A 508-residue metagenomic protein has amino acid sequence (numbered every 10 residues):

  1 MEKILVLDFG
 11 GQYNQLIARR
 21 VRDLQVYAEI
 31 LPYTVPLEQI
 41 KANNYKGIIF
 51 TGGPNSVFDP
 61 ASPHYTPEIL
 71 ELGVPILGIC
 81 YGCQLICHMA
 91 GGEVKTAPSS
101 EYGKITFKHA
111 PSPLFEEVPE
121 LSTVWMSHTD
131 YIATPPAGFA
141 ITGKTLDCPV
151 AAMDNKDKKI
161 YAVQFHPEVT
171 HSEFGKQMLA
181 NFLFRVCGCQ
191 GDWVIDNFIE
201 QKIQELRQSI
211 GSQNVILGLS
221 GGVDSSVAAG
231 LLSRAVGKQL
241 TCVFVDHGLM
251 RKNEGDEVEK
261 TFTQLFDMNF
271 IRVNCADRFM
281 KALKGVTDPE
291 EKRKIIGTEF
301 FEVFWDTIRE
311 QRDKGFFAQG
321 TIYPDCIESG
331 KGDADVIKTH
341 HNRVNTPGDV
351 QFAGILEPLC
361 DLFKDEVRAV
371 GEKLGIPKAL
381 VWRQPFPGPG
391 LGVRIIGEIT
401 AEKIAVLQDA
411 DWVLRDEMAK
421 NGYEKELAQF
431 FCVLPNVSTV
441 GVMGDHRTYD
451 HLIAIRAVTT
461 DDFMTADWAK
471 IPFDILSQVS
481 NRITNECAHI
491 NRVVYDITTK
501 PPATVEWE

Functional and structural regions predicted by a protein language model:
M1-F50, P54-L72, H88-G315, G330-E508: RNA-binding accessory domains that recognize and position tRNA/RNA substrates
G78, G82, C87: Gly/Ala-rich beta-loop-alpha elbow adjacent to hydrolase catalytic centers
A318: Active-site regions of oxyanion-processing enzymes, predominantly non-cytosolic
